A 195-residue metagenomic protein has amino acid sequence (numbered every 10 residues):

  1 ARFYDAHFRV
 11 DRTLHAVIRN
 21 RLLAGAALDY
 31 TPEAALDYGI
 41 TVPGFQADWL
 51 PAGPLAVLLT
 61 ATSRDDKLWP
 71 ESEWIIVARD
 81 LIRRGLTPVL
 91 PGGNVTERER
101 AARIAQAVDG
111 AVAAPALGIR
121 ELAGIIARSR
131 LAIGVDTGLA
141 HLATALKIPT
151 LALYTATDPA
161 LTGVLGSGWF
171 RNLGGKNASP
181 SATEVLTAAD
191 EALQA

Functional and structural regions predicted by a protein language model:
A1-A195: Catalytic machinery of carbohydrate-active enzymes, primarily nucleotide-sugar-dependent glycosyltransferases
